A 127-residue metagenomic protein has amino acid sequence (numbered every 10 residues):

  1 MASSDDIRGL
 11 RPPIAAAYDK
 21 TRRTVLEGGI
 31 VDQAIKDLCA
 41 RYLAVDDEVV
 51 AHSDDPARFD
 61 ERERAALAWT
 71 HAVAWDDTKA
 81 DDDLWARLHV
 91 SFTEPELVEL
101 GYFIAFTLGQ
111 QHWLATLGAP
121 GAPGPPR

Functional and structural regions predicted by a protein language model:
M1-R127: Hydrophobic alpha-helical segments
